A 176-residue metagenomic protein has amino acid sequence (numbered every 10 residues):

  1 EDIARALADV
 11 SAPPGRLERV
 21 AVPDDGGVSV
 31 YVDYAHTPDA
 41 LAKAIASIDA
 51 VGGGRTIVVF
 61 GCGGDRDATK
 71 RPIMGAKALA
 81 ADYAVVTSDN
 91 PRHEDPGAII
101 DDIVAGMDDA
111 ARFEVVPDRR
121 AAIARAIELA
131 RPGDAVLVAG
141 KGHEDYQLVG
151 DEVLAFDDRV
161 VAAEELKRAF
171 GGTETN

Functional and structural regions predicted by a protein language model:
E1, R5-N176: ATP-dependent carboxylate-amine ligase
